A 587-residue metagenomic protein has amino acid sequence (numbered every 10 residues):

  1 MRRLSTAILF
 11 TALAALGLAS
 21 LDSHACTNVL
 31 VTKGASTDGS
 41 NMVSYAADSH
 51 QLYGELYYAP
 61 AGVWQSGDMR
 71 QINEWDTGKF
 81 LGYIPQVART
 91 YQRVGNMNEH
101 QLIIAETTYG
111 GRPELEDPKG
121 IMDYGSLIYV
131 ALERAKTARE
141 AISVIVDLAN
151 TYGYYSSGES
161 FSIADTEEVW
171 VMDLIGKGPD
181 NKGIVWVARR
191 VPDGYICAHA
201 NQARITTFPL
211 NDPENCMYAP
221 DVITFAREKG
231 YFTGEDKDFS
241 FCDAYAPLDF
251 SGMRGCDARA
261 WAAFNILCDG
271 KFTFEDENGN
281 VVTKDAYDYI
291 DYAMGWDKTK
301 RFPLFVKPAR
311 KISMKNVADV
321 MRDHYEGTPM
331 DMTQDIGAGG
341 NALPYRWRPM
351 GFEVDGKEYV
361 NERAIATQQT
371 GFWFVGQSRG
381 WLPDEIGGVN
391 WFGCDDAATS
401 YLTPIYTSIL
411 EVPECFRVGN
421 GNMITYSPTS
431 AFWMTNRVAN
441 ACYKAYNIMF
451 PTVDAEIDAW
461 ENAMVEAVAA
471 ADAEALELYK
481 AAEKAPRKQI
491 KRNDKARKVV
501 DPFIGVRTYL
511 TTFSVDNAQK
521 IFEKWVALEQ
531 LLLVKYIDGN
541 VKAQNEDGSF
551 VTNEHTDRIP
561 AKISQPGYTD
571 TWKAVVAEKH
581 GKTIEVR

Functional and structural regions predicted by a protein language model:
M1-L9: Bacterial N-terminal signal peptides that target proteins for export
L18-A25: Sec/Tat signal peptide C-region and signal peptidase I cleavage site
C26-Y124, V144-T299, P303, K307-K311: A contiguous strand-loop segment
I128-R134: Short, well-ordered beta-strand elements within core beta-sheets of diverse protein domains
K271-F352, K357, R363-I365, E466-A471: Accessory, solvent-exposed terminal regions and/or long lumenal/extracellular loops of proteins
Q334-E477: Substrate-recognition/cap regions that form aromatic- and gly/pro-loop-enriched pockets for small-molecule ligands
E456-R587: Histidine-centered catalytic/metal-binding microenvironments
